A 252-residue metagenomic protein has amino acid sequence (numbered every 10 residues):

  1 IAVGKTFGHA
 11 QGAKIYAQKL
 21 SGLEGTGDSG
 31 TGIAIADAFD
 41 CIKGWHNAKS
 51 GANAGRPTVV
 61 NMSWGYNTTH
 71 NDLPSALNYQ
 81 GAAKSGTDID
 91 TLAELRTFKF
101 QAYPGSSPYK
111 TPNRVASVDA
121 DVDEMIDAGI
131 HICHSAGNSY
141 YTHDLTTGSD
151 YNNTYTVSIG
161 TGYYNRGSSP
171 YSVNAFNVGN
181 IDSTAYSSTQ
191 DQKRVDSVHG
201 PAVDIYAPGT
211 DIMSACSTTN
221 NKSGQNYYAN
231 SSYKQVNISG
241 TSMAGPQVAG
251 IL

Functional and structural regions predicted by a protein language model:
I1, K5-F7, Q11-G27, S75-A76 (+4 more regions): Peri-catalytic substrate-binding/gating loops that frame the active-site cleft of hydrolases
I1-D37, S50-V59, T68-L73, D127 (+2 more regions): Subtilisin-like serine protease catalytic core
V3-F7, D40-A48, G65, D123-I130 (+2 more regions): Sec-exported extracytoplasmic/periplasmic mature domains
F7, C41-G55, N113, A120-E124 (+1 more regions): Alpha-helix termini
H9, K14-K19, R56-W64, H131-S135 (+5 more regions): Structural recognition of the beta-strand scaffold that forms the well-ordered cores of secreted hydrolase catalytic
S21-L23, G65, S139-Y140, D182-A185 (+1 more regions): Acidic glycine-/aspartate-rich tracts in secreted/extracellular proteins
K43-N113, S135: Short acidic, glycine-rich surface-loop motifs adjacent to enzyme active sites
Y155-L252: Extracellular S/T/G-rich loop segment that most often corresponds to the catalytic His/Ser-adjacent loop
